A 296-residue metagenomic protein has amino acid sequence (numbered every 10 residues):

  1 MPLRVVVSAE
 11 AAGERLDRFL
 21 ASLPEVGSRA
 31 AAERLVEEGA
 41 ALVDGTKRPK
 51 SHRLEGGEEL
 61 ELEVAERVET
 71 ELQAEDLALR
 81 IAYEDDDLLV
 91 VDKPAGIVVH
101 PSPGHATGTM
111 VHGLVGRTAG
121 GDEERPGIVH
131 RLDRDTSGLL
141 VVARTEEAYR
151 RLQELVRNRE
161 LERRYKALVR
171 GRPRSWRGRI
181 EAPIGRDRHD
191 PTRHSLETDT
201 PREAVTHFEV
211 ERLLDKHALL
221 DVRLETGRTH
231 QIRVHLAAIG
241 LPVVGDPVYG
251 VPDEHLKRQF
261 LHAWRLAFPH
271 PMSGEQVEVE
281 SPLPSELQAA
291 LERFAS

Functional and structural regions predicted by a protein language model:
M1-A30, D199-R202, D215, E225-R228 (+1 more regions): Pseudouridine synthases involved in rRNA/tRNA modification
M1-P191, F260, E280-F294: RNA pseudouridine synthases
G45-K47, D215-R223: Short histidine-centered loop motifs in beta-beta connectors
L62-V64, H189-T192, E203, D246-P252: Short Pro/Gly-enriched beta-strand edge/turn motifs at strand-loop
I81, V169, H207-V210, V243: Conserved hydrophobic positions within beta-strands
A119, R174-S175, H189, R212-H217 (+3 more regions): Short, conserved beta-turn/loop elements at beta-strand boundaries and strand-helix junctions
D187, T198-R212: Non-catalytic RNA-recognition surface used by pseudouridine synthases
